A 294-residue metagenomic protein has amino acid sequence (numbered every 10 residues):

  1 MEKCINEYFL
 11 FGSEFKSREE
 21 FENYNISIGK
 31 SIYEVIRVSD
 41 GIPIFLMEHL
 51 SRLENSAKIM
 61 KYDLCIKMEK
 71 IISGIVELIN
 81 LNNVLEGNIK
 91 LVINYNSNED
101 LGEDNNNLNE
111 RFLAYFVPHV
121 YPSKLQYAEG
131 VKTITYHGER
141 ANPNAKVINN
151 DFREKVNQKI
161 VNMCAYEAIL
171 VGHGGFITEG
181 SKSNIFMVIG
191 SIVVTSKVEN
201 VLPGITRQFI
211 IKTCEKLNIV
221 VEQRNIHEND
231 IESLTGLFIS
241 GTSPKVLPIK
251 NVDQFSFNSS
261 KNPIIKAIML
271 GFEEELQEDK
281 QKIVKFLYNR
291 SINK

Functional and structural regions predicted by a protein language model:
M1-E77, E103-K294: Helix-start/capping segments and mature chain N-termini
M68-V76, E86-L101: Short, glycine/charge-rich beta-strand/loop segments that flank catalytic centers and engage negatively charged groups
N80-G87, I219: Short secondary-structure junctions
